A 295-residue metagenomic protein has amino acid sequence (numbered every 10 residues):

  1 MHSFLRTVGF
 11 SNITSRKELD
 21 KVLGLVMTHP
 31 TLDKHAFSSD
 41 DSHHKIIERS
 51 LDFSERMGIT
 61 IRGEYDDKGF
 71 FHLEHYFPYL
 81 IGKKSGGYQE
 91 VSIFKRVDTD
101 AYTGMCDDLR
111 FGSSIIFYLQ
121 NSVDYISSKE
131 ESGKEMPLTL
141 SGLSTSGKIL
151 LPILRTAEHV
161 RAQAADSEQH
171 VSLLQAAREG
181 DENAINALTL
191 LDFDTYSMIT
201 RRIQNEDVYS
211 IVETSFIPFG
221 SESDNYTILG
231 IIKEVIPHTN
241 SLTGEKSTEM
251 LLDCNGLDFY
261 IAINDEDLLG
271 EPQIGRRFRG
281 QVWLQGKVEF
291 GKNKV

Functional and structural regions predicted by a protein language model:
M1-H43: N-terminal alpha-helical "arm" segments
S38-G220: Long, hydrophobic alpha/beta structural blocks
F219-I231: Short coil-to-beta-strand transition motifs
G230-I232, G275, V282: OB-fold and OB-like beta-barrel modules that bind single-stranded nucleic acids
I231-I261: OB-fold (S1/OB) nucleic-acid-binding surfaces
T243-E245, I263-E266, N293-K294: Short coil/turn segments at secondary-structure boundaries
N264-G280: Short nucleic-acid-contacting surface segments enriched for D/E, G, S/T with interspersed K/R
W283-V295: Short, Lys/Arg- and Gly-enriched loop/turn segments at beta-strand edges
